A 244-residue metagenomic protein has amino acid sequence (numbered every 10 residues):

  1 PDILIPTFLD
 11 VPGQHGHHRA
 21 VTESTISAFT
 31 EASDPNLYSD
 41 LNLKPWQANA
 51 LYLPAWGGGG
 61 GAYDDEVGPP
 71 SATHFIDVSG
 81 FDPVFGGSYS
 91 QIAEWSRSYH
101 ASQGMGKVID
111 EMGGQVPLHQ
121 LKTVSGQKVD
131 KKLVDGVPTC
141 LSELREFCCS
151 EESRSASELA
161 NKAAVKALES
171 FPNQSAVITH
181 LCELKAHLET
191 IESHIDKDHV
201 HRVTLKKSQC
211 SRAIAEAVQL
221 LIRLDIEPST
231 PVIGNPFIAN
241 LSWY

Functional and structural regions predicted by a protein language model:
D2-L220: Metal-dependent de-N-acetylase/amidase catalytic core
G58, S229, Y244: Short, glycine-/Ser/Thr-/acidic-enriched flexible segments
L224-P228: Surface-exposed, proline-enriched loop/turn segments that connect beta strands in immunoglobulin-like
S229-N235: Short, solvent-exposed loop/linker segments at the N-terminal edge of repeated beta-sheet extracellular domains
I238-Y244: Short edge beta-strand/loop segments characteristic of extracellular beta-sandwich folds
